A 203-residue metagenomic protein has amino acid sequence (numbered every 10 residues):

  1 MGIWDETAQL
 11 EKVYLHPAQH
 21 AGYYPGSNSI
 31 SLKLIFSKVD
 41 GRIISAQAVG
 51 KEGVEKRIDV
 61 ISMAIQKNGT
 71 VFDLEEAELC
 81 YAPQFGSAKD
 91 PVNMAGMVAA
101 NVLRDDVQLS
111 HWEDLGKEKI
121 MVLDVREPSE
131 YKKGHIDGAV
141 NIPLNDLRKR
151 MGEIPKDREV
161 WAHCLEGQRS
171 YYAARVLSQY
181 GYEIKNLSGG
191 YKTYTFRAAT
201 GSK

Functional and structural regions predicted by a protein language model:
M1-V39: Structured beta-strand/loop patches that form or line metal/cofactor-binding pockets in enzymes
G2, V60-M63, M94: Alpha-helical scaffold segments in soluble metabolic enzymes
A8, G69, Y182: Short phosphate-binding/catalytic loops that engage adenosine nucleotides
A18-Y24, Q47-E55, A82-Q84: Glycine-rich phosphate/pyrophosphate-binding beta-alpha loops
R42-I43: Hydrophobic "anchor" residues
E52-V71: A short, polar/charged loop-to-alpha-helix boundary motif
F72-M121, E127-W161, L165-K203: Rhodanese-like catalytic fold shared by cysteine-dependent sulfurtransferases and DSP/PTP-type phosphatases
